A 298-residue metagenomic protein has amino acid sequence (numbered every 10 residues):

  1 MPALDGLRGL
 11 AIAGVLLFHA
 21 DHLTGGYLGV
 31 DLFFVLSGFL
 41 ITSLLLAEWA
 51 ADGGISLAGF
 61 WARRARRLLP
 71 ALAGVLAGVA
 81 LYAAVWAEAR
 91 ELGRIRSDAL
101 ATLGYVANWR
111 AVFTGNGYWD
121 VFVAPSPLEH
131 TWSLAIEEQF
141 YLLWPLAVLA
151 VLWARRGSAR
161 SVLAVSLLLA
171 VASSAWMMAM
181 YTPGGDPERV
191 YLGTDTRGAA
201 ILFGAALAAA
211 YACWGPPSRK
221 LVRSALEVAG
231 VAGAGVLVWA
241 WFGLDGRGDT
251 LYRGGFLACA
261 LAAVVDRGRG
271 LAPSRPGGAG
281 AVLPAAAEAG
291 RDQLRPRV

Functional and structural regions predicted by a protein language model:
M1-V298: Membrane-interface helix/loop caps of multi-pass membrane proteins
